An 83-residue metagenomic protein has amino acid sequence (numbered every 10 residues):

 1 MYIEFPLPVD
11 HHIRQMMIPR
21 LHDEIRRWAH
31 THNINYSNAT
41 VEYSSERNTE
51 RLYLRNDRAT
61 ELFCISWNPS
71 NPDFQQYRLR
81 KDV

Functional and structural regions predicted by a protein language model:
M1-R47: The feature represents the first ordered module of a protein
S45-V83: Short, compact, well-ordered microdomains
